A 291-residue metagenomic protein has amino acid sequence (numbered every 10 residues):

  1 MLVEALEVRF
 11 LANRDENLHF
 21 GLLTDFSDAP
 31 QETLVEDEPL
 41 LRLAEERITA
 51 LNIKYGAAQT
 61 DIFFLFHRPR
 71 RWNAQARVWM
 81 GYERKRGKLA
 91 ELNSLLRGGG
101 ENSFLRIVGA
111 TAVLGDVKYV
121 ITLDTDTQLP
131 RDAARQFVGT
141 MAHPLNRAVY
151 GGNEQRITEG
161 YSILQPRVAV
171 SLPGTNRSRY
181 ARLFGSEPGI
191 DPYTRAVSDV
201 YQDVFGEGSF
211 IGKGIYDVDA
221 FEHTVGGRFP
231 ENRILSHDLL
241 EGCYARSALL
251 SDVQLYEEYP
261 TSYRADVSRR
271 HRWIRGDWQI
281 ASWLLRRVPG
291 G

Functional and structural regions predicted by a protein language model:
M1-G291: Internal catalytic domains of large membrane-associated glycosyltransferases
